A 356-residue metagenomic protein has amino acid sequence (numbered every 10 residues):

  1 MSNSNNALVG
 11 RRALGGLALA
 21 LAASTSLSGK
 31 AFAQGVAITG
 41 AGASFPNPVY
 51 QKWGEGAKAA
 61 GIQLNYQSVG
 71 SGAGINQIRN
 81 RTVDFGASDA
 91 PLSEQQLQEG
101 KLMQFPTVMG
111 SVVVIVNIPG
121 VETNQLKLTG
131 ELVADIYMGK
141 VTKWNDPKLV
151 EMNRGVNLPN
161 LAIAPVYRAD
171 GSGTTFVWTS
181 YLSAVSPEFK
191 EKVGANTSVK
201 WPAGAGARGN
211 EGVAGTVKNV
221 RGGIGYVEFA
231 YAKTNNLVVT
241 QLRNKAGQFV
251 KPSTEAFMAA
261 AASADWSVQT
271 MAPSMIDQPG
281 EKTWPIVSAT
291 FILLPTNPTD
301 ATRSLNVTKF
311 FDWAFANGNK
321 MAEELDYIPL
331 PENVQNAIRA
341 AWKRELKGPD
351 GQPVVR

Functional and structural regions predicted by a protein language model:
M1-V9, A13-L27: N-terminal secretory signal peptides
F32-R356: Flexible loop/hinge segments at secondary-structure junctions
